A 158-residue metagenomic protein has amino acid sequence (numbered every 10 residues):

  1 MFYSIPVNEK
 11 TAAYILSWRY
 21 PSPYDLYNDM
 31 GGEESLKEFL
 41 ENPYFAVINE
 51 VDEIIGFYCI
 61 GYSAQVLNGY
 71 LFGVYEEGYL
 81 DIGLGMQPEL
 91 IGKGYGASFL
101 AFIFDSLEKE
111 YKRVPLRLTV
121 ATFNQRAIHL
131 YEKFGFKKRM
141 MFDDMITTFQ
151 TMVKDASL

Functional and structural regions predicted by a protein language model:
M1-I15: A short beta-loop-alpha structural element at the N-terminal edge of CoA-dependent acyl/N-acetyltransferase catalytic
E9, S17-E89, S106, E110 (+1 more regions): Acetyl-CoA-dependent GNAT
L90, G94-I103: Conserved acetyl-CoA pyrophosphate-binding loop and the N-cap/start of the following alpha-helix in GNAT-like
A97, T122-M140: Conserved active-site alpha-helix within GNAT-family acetyltransferase domains
F102, R117-I128, D144-F149: Conserved beta-strand-loop-alpha-helix junction that forms the acyl-donor binding cleft
K109-T119: Conserved GNAT acetyl-CoA-binding A-motif
F142-L158: Terminal substrate-recognition subdomain of acyl/acetyltransferases
